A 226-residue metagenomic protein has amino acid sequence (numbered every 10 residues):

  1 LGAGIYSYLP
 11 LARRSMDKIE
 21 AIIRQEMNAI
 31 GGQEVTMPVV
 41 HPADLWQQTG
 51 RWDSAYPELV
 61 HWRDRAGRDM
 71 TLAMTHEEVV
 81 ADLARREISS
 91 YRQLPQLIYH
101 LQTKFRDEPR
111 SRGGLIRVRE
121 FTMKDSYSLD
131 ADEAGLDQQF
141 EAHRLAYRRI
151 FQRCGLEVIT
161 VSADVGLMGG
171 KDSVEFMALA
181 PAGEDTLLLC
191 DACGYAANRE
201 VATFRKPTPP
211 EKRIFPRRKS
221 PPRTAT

Functional and structural regions predicted by a protein language model:
L1-T226: TRNA-recognition modules of translation machinery and tRNA-sensing kinases, especially anticodon-binding
